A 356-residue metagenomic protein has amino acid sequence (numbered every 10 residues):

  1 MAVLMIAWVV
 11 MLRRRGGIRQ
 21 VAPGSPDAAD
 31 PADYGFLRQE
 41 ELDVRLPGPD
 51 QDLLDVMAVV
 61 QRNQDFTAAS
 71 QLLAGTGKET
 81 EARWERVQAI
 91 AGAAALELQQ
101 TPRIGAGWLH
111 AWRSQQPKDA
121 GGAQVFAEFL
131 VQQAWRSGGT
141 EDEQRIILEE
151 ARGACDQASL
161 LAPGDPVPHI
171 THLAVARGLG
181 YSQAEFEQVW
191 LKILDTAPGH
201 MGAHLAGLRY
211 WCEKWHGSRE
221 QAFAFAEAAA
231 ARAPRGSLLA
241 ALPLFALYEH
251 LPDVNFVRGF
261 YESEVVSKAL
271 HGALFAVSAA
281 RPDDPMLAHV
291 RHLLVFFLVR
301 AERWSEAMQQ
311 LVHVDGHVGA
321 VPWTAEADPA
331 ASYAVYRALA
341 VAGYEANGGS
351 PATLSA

Functional and structural regions predicted by a protein language model:
M1-I104, A111-Q115, L311-V314, D328-A356: Extreme N-terminal leader/anchor segments
D52, E150, E185, H289-V290: Alpha-helix N-cap/N′ positions at the starts of helices
G75, E79-Q115, E128-G164, P168-D195 (+5 more regions): Short coil/linker segments at helix-helix boundaries
K118-Q124, D195-H200, R291, F296-E302: Short, solvent-exposed linear motifs at loop/edge-of-secondary-structure regions
A120-G121, P166-V167, M201, S237 (+1 more regions): Helix-start (N-cap) detector for alpha-helical repeat units in TPR-like alpha-solenoids, especially tetratricopeptide
V125, Q132, T171, A206 (+5 more regions): "A position-specific structural signal for the A-helix of alpha-solenoid helical repeats
V254-Q309: Intrinsically disordered, low-complexity segments enriched in Gly and acidic/Ser/Thr residues that form flexible
